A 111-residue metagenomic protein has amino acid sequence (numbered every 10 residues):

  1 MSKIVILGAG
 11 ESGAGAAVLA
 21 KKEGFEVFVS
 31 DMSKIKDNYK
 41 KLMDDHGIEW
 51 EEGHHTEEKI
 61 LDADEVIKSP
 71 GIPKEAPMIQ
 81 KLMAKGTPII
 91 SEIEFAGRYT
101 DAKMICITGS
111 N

Functional and structural regions predicted by a protein language model:
M1-S91, F95: N-terminal leader/targeting and accessory segments in enzymes
E92-N111: Walker A (P-loop) phosphate-binding motif
